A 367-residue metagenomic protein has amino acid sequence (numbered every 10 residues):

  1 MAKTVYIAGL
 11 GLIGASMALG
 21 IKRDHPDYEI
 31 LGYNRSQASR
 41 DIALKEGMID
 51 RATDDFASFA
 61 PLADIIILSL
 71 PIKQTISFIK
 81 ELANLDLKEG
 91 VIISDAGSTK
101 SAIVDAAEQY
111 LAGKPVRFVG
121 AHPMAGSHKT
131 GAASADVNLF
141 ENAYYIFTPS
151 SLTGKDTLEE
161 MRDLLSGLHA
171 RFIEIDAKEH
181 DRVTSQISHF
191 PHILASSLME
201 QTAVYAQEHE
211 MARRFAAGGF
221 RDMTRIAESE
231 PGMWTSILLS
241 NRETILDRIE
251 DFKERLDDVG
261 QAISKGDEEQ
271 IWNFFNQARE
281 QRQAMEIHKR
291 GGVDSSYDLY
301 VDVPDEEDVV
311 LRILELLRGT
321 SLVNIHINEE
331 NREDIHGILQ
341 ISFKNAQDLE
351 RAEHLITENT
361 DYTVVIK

Functional and structural regions predicted by a protein language model:
M1-P61: NAD(P)+-binding Rossmann beta1-loop-alpha1 motif at the extreme N-terminus of oxidoreductases
A57-D86, V91-I92, S98: Rossmann-like NAD(P)-binding element
K80-A132: Rossmann-like NAD(P)(H) cofactor-binding subdomain of soluble oxidoreductases
L139-I226: Internal alpha-helical scaffold of NAD(P)-dependent oxidoreductase catalytic cores
E208-F275: Interdomain hinge/lid region at the active-site interface of Rossmann-like NAD(P)-dependent oxidoreductases
D267-M285, K289: Small-residue-rich helix-loop
Q281-K367: A conserved regulatory-domain signal marking ACT and ACT-like small-molecule sensing domains and adjacent regulatory
